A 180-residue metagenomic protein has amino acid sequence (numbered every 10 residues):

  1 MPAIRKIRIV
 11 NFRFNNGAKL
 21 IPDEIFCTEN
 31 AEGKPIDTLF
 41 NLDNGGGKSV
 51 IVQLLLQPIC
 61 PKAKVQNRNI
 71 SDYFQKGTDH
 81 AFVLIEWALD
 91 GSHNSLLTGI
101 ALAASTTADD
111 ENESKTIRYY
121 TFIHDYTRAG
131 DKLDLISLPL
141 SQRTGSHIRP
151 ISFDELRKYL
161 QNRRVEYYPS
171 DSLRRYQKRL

Functional and structural regions predicted by a protein language model:
M1-A129: Extreme N-terminal "head/tail" segments of very large remodeling/mechanoenzyme assemblies
S95-L180: Glycine-rich phosphate-binding loops of NTPases
